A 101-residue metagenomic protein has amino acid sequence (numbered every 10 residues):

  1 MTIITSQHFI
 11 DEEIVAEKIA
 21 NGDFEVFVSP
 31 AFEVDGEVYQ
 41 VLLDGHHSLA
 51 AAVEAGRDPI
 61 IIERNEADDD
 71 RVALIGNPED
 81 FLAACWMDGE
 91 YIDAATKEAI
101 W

Functional and structural regions predicted by a protein language model:
M1-L43, H47-E54, D58: Short alpha-helix boundary/capping and kink motifs at helix termini
E37-W101: Basic- and aromatic-enriched surface patches that contact anionic nucleotides/nucleic acids
